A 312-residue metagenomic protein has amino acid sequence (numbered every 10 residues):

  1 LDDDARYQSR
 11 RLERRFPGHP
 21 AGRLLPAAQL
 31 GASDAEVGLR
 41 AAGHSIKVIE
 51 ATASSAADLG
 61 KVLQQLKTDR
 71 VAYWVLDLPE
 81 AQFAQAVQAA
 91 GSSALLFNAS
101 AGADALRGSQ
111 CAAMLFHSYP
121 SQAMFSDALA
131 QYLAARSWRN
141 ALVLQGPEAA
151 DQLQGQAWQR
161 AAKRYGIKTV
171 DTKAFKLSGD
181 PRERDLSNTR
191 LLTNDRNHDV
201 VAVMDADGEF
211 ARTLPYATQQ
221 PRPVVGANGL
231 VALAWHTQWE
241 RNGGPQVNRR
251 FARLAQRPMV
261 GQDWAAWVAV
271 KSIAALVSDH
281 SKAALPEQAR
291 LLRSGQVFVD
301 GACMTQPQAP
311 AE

Functional and structural regions predicted by a protein language model:
L1-E312: Extracytosolic ligand-binding ectodomains
